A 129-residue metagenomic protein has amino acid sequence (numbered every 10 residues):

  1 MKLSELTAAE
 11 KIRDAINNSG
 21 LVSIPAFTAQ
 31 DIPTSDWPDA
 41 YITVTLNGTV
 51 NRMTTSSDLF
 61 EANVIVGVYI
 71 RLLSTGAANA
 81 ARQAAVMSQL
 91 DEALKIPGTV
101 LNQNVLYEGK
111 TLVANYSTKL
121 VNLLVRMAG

Functional and structural regions predicted by a protein language model:
M1-A26, D31, N47-G129: Charged, amphipathic alpha-helical segments and their flanking helix caps
T34: Short, charge-patterned binding micro-sites
W37-G48: A short, hydrophobic beta-strand-centered structural micro-motif
